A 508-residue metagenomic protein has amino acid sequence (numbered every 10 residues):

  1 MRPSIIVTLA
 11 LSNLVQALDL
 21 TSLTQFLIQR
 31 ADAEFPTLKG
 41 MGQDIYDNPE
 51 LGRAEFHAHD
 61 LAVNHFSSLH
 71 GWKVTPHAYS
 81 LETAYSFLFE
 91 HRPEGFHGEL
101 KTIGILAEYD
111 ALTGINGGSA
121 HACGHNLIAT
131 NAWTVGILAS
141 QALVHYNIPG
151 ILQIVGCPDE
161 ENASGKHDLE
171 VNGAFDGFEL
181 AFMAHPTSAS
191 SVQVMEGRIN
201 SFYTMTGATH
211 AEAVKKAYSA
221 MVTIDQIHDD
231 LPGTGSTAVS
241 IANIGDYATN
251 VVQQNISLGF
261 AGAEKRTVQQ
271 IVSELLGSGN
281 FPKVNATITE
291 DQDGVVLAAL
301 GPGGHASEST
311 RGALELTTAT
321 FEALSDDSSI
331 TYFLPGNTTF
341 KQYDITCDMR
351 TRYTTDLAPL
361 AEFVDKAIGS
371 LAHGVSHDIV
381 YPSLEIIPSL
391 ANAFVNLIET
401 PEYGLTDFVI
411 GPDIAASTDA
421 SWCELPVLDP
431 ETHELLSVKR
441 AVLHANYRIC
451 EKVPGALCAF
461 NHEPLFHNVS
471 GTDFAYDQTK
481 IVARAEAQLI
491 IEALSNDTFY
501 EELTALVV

Functional and structural regions predicted by a protein language model:
M1-A17: Fungal secretory targeting signals
R2, L18-L152, A299: Acidic/His- and Gly-rich active-site-bordering loop/insert found across diverse amide/peptide-bond hydrolases
L18-L20, D225-V508: Metal-dependent amide/peptide-bond hydrolase catalytic core, centered on the "pita-bread" metallohydrolase fold
I45, I105, H125, I154 (+7 more regions): Divalent metal-coordination and catalytic microenvironments
E50, E161, A372-G374: Contiguous, non-catalytic segments that form substrate-binding/exosite surfaces or channel walls
A62, N131-A139, A217-M221, T317-F321 (+2 more regions): Buried hydrophobic packing segments
S86-L88, L112-A120, N126-L127, A142-E315: Histidine/acidic-residue-rich, glycine-tolerant segments that coordinate divalent metal ions
G95-L100, I115, V135-I154, I224-G235 (+2 more regions): Phosphate-handling active-site elements
